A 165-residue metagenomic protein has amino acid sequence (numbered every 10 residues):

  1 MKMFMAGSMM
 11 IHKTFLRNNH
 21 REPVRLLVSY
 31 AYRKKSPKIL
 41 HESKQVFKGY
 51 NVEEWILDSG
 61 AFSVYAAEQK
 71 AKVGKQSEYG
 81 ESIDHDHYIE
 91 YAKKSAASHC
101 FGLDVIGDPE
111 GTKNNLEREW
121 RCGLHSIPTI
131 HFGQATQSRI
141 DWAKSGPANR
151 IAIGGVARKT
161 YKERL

Functional and structural regions predicted by a protein language model:
M1-N114, H125: Non-catalytic, usually N-terminal nucleic-acid engagement modules in DNA/RNA processing proteins
H20, E117-R121, A143-P147: Short, surface-exposed basic-aromatic patches at helix termini and helix-loop junctions that form
G111-Q134: Conserved anion-binding
S126-L165: Glycine-rich phosphate/ribose-binding loops and adjacent secondary-structure elements that form binding surfaces
